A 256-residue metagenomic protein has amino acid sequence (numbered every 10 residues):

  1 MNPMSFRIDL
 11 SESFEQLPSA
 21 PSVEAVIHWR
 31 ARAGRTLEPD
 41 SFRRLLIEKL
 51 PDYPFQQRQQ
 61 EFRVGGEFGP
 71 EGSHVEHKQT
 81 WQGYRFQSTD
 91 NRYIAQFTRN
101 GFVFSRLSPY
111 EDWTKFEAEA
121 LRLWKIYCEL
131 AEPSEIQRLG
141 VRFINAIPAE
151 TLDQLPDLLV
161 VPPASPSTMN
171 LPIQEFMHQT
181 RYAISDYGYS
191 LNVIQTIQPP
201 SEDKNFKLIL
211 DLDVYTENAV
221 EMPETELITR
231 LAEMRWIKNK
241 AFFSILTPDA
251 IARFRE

Functional and structural regions predicted by a protein language model:
M1-F97, V103: N-terminal low-complexity, intrinsically disordered segments
E12, P21, A25-I27, R181 (+3 more regions): Macromolecular interaction modules
E12-F14, Q79-D90, I94, S105 (+1 more regions): Aromatic/basic-lined ligand-recognition segments that form π-stacking hydrophobic pockets flanked by Lys/Arg to engage
P21-H28, I94-Y110, I136-I144, K204-E217: Glycine-rich, often proline-containing surface loops adjacent to acidic residues and nearby aromatics that form
K49, E119, L123-L130, M234-I245: Conserved short hydrophobic interaction patches
R85-K125: Hydrophobic alpha-helical segments and helix pairs
T114-E150: Surface-exposed beta-loop interaction hotspot
F206-E256: Long, compositionally biased interface segments
